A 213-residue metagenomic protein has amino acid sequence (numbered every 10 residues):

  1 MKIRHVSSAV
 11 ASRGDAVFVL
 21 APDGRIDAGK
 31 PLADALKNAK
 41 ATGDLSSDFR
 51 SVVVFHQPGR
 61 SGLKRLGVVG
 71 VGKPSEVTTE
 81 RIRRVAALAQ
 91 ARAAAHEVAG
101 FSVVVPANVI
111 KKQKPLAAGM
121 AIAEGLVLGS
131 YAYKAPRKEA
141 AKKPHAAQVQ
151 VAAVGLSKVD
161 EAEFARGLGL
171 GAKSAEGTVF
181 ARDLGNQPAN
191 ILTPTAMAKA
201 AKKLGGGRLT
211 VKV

Functional and structural regions predicted by a protein language model:
M1-V213: Short amphipathic alpha-helical segment within the helicase RecA-like ATPase core that mediates nucleic-acid
